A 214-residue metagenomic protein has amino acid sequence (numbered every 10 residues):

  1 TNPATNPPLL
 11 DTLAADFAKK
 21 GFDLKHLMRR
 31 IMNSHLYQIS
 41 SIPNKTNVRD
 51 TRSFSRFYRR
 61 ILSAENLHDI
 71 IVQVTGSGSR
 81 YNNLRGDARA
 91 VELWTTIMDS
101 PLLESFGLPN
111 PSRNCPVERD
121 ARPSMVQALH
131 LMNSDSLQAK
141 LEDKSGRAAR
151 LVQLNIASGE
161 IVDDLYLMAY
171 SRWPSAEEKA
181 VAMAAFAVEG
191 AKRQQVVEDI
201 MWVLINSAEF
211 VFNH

Functional and structural regions predicted by a protein language model:
T1-N82, P109, V117-E118, Q138-V197 (+2 more regions): Primarily short, surface-exposed interaction patches in extracytoplasmic proteins
D50, Y58, L67, G86-R89 (+2 more regions): Residues that flank catalytic or metal-binding motifs in active/ligand-binding sites
T75-L84, V91-E92, T96, L102-L108 (+1 more regions): Long, His/Glu/Asp-enriched segments that create or flank divalent metal/ion-associated functional microenvironments
R89-I97, A149-N155: Amphipathic alpha-helical surface "interface" segments used for docking/oligomerization or membrane association within
M125-N133, L137-E142: Catalytic cores of secreted or luminal carbohydrate-active enzymes
